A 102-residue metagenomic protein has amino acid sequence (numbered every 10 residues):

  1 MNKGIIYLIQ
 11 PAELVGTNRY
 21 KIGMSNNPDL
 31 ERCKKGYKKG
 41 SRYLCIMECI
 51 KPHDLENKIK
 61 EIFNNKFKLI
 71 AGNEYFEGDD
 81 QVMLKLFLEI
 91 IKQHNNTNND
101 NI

Functional and structural regions predicted by a protein language model:
M1-I102: Non-catalytic accessory segments flanking enzymatic or RNA/DNA-binding domains
